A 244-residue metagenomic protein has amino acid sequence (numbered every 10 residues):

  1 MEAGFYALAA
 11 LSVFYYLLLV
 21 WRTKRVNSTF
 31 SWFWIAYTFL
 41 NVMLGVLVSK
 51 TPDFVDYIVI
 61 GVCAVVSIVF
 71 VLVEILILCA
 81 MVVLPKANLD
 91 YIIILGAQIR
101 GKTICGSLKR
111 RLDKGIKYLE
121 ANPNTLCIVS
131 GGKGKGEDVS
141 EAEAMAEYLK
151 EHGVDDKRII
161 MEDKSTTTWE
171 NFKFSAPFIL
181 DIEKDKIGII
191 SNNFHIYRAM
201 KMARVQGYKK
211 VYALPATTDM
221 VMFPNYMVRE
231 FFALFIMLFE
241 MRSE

Functional and structural regions predicted by a protein language model:
M1, V46-I58, C105, K109 (+2 more regions): Short, structured coil/loop segments at alpha-helix boundaries
M1-L47, V59-V66: Membrane-embedded alpha-helical segments of integral membrane proteins
A3-L8, W34, Y57, E74-V82 (+3 more regions): A broad, low-amplitude sensor of folded, mature protein cores
L19-V26, V48, I77-L84, E240-E244: Perimembrane helix-loop junctions in membrane proteins
N41-V83: Transmembrane alpha-helices and immediately adjacent membrane-cytoplasm interface residues in multi-pass integral
V65, L72-M227: A structural signal for short, hydrophobic/glycine-enriched beta-strand patches
F223-S243: A transmembrane-helix-recognition feature enriched in membrane-embedded lipid enzymes and envelope glyco-/phospholipid
